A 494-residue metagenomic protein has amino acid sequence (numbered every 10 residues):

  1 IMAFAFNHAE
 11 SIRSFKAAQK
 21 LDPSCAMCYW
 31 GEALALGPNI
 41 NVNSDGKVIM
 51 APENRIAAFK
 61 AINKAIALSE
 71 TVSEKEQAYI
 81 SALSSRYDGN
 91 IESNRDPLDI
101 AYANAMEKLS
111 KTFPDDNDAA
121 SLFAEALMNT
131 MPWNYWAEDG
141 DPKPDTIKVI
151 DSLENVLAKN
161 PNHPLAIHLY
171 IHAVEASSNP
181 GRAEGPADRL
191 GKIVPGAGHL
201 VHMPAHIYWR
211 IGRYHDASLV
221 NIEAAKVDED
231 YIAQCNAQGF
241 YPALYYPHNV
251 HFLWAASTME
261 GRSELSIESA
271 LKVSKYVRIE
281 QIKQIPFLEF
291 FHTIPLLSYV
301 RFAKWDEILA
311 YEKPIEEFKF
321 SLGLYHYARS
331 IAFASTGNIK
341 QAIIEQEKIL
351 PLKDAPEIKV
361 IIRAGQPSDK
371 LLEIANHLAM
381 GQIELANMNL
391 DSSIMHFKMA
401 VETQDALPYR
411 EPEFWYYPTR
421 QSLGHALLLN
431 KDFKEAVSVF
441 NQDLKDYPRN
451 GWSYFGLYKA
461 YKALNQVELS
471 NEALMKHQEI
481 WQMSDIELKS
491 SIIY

Functional and structural regions predicted by a protein language model:
I1-S24, Y29-D115, L122-A158, N162 (+12 more regions): Short coil/linker segments at helix-helix boundaries
F15-P23, A103-D118, V201-S218, H251-M259 (+3 more regions): Generic detector of contiguous secondary-structure segments
A26, A33, G37-P38, I49-E70 (+9 more regions): TPR/TPR-like (Sel1-like) alpha-helical repeat modules
A26, P195-D216, V220-E223, C235-I267 (+4 more regions): Repeat-solenoid scaffold signature
S263-P286, F290-L444, Y454-I480: Helix-coil-helix junctions within alpha-helical repeat/solenoid scaffolds
